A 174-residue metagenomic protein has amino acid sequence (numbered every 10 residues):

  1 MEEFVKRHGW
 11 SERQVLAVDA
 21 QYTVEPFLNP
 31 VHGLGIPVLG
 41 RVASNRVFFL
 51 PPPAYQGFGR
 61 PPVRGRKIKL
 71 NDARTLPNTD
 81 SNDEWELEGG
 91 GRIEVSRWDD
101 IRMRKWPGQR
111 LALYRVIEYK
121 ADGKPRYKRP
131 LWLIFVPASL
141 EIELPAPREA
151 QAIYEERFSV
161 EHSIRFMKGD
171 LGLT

Functional and structural regions predicted by a protein language model:
M1-T174: Single, function-defining residue in the core of a domain
